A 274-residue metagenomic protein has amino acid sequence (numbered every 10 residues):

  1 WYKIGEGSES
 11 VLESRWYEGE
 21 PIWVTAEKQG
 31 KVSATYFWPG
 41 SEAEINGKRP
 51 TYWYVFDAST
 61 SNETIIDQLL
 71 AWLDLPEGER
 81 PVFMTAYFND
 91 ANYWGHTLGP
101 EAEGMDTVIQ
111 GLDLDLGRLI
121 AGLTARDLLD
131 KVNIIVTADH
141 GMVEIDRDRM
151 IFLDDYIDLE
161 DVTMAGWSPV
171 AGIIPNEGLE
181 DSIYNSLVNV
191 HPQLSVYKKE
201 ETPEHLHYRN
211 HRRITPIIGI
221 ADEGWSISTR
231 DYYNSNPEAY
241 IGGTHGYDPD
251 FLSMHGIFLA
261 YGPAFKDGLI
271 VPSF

Functional and structural regions predicted by a protein language model:
W1-P100: His/Asp/Glu-rich, glycine-adjacent segments that coordinate divalent cations and/or stabilize oxyanion chemistry on
S8-E13, W23, V55-D57, E103-I109 (+3 more regions): Second-shell loop/turn segments in exported
K28-A34, G78-M84, L128-N133, P192-S195 (+2 more regions): Loop/turn elements at helix/coil->beta-strand transitions in domains of secreted/extracellular proteins
S33, P39-A43, D90-Y93, H140-V143 (+3 more regions): Solvent-exposed loop/turn segments at secondary-structure junctions within structured extracellular/periplasmic domains
T51-L75, F83, M105-L114, D154-V170: Acidic, His- and aromatic-enriched active-site or binding-groove loops in soluble protein domains that engage sugars
F83-Y87, I135, L259: Structural motif
G111-F152, G219: Metal-dependent active-site segment of extracytoplasmic phospho-/sulfohydrolases and closely related
A165-F274: Active-site neighborhoods of enzymes that stabilize oxyanions during catalysis
